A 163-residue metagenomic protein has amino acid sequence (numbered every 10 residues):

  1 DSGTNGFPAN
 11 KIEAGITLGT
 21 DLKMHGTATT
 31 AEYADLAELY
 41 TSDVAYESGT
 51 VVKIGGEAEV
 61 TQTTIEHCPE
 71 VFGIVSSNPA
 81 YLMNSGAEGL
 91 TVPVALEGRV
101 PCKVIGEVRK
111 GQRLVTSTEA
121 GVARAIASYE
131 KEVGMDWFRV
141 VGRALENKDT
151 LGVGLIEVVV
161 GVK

Functional and structural regions predicted by a protein language model:
D1-S2, E130: A short, sequence-level motif marking secondary-structure junctions
S2-T4, P8: Extracellular beta-strand-rich, repetitive "passenger/adhesive" scaffolds that bind or process carbohydrates
N10-K11, G15-K163: Extracellular receptor-binding modules and their adjoining Ser/Thr/Gly/Asp/Asn-rich linkers
